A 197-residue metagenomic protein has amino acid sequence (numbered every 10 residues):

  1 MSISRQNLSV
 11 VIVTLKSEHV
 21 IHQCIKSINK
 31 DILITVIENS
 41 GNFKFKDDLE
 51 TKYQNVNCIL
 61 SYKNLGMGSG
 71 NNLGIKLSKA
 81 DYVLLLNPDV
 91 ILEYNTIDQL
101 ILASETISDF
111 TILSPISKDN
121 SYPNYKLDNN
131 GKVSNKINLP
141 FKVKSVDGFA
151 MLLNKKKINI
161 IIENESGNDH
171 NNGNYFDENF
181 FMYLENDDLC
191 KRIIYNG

Functional and structural regions predicted by a protein language model:
I12-K30: Short, well-formed alpha-helical segments that are part of the catalytic scaffolds of diverse glycosyltransferases
I25-L60, L73: Acidic donor-binding segment of Leloir-type glycosyltransferases
S61-S78: Glycine-rich, basic loop-to-helix element that forms the pyrophosphate-binding segment of sugar-nucleotide handling
V83: Short aromatic/hydrophobic "clamp" motif used to bind/position activated sugar donors
N87-I91: The conserved acidic donor/metal-binding loop of glycosyltransferases
Y94-Y125: Conserved donor NDP-sugar-binding/catalytic core segment of glycosyltransferases
K126-A150, K157: Short, flexible, basic/aromatic active-site loop/helix in glycosyltransferases
M151-G197: A short, conserved alpha-helix in the catalytic core of glycosyltransferases
